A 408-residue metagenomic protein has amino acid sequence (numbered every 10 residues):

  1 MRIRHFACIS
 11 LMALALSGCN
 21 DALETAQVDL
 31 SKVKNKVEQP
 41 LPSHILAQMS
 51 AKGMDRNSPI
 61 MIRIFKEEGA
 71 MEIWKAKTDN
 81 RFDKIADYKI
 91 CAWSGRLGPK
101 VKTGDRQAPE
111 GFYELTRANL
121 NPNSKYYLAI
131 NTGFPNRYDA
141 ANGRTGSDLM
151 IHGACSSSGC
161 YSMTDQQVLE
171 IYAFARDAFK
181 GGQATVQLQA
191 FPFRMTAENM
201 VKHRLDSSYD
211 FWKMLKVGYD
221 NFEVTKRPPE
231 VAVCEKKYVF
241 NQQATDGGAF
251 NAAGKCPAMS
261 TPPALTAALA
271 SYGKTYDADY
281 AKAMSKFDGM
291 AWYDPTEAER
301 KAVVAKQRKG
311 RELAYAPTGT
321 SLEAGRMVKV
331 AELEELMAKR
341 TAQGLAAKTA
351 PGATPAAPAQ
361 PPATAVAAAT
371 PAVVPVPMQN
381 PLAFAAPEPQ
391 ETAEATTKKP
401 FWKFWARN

Functional and structural regions predicted by a protein language model:
M1-H5: Positively charged n-region of N-terminal signal peptides that target proteins for export
A7-S17, Q360-P362: Bacterial N-terminal signal peptides
C19-E38: Bacterial Sec signal peptide processing site at the extreme N-terminus
P42-M61, I73-K75, A92-T103, E110-T116 (+2 more regions): N-terminal post-signal-peptidase region of extra-cytosolic proteins
K66-E67, K89-G95, L188-T196: Acidic helix-start/capping segments at beta-turn-to-alpha-helix junctions
K77-D79, D83-C91: Short Gly/aromatic-enriched secondary-structure transition segments
G104-L265: Exported/periplasmic cell-wall-interacting domains
R227-N408: Proline-rich, low-complexity linker regions of envelope-associated factors in Gram-negative bacteria
